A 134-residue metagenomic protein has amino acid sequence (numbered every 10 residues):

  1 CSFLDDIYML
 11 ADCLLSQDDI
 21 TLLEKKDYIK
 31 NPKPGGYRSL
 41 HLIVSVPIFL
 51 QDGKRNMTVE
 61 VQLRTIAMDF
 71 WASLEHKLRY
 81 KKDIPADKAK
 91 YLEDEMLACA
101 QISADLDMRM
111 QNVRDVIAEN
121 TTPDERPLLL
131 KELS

Functional and structural regions predicted by a protein language model:
C1-M110: Long beta-strand-rich cores associated with HINT superfamily self-processing modules
L106-S134: Intrinsically disordered, low-complexity acidic/polar and Pro/Ser/Thr-rich regulatory regions that often function as
